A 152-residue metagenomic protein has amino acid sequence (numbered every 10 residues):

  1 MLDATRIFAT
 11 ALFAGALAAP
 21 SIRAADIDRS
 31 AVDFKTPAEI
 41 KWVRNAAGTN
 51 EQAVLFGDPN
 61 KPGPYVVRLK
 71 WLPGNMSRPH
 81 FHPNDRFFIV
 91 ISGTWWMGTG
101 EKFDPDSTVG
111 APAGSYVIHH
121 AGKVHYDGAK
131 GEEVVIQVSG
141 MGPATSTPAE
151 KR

Functional and structural regions predicted by a protein language model:
M1-A9: Bacterial N-terminal signal peptides that target proteins for export
A9-A19: Bacterial N-terminal signal peptides
R23-Y65, K151-R152: A short, N-terminal "cap"/entry segment at the start of jelly-roll beta-barrel domains of the cupin/DSBH fold
S30-D33, D106, V124-R152: Double-stranded beta-helix
Y65-H82, A111, H120-A121: Conserved short histidine dyad/triad with adjacent acidic residue
L72-N75, H82-K102: Glycine- and acidic-residue-biased ligand/ion/polar-headgroup-sensing regions
S77-P79, M97-G98, H119, V124-K130: Short beta-strand His + acidic residue motifs that chelate non-heme Fe in jelly-roll/DSBH and cupin folds
E101-G122: Short acidic-glycine-tyrosine-enriched beta hairpin
